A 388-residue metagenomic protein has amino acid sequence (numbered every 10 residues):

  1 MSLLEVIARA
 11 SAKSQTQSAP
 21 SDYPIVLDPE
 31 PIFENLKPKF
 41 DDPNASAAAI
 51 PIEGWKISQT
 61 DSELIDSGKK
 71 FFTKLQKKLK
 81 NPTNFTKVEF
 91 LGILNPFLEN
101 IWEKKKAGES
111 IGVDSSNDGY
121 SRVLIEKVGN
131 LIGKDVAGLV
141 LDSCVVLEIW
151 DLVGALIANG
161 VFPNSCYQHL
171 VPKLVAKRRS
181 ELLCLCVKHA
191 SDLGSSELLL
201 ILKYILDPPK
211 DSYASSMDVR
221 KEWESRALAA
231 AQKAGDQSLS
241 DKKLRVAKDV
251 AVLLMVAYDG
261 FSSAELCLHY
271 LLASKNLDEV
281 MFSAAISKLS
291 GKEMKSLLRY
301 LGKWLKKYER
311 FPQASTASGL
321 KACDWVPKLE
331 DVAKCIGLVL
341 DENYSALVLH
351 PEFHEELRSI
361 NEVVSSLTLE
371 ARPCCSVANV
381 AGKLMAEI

Functional and structural regions predicted by a protein language model:
S2-M255: Extended non-globular scaffold/tether segments
R226-I388: Extended acidic/polar alpha-helical scaffold segments
